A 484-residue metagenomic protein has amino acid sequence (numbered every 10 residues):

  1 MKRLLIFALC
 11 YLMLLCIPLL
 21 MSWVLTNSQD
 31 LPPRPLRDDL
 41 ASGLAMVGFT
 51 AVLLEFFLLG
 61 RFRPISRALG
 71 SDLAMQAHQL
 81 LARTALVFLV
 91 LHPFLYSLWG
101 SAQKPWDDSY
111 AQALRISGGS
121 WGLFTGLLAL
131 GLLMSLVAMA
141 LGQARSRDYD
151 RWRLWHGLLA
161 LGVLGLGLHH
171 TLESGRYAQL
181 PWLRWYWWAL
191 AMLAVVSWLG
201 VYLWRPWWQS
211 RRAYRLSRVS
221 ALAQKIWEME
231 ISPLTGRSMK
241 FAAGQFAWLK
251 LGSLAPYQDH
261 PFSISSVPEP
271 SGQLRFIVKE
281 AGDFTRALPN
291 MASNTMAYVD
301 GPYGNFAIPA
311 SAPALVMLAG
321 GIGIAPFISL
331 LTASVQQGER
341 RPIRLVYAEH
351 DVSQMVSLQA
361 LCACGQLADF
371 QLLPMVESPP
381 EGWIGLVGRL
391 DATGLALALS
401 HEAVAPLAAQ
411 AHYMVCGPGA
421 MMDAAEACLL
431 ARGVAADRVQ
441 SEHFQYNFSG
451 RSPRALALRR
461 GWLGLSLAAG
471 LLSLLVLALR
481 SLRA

Functional and structural regions predicted by a protein language model:
M1-W227: Membrane-embedded alpha-helical bundles that constitute the cytochrome b-like, heme-associated redox core of multi-pass
K2-L12, L98, A102, S109 (+4 more regions): Reductase modules of NAD(P)H-dependent flavoproteins
H78, H156, G244, G323 (+1 more regions): Short, conserved phosphate/pyrophosphate- and ester-handling motifs at nucleotide-, phospho-/glycolipid
W208-Y298, P313, V335, E349-D351 (+2 more regions): Ferredoxin-reductase
R275, Y298, V316, P342-V346 (+3 more regions): A structural signal for isolated positions on well-ordered beta-strands in alpha/beta enzyme cores
D300-S311: A short, basic/flexible loop-to-alpha-helix module at the beginning of a structural domain
I324-G338: Histidine-anchored nucleotide/phosphate-binding helix
